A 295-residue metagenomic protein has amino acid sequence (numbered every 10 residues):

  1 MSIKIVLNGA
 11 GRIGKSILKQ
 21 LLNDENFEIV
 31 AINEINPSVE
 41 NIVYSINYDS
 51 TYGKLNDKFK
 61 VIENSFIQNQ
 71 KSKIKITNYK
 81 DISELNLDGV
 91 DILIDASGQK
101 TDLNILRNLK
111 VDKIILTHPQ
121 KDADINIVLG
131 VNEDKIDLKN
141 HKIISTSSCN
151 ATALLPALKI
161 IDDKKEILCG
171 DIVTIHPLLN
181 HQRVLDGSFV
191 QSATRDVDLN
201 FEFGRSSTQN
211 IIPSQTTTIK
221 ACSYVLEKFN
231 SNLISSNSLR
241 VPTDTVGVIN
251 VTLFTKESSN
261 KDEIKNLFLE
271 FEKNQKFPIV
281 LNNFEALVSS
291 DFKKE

Functional and structural regions predicted by a protein language model:
S2-V184, S188-E202: N-terminal Rossmann-like NAD(P) cofactor-binding subdomain of oxidoreductases, focused on the glycine-rich
L18, L155-D162, V173, I219-S223 (+2 more regions): Predominant activation on well-ordered alpha-helical scaffold segments within soluble catalytic domains
K135-D137, S231, S258: Short, glycine- and charge-enriched coil/turn segments that flank and shape catalytic ligand pockets
K165, L226-N230, T255: A broad structural signal for alpha-helix termini and local helix breaks/kinks
F201-P213, R240-F254: Glycine-rich phosphate/diphosphate-binding loops and the adjacent beta-loop-alpha structural elements that coordinate
S214-S238: Oxyanion-binding "anion nests"
S235-V241, V248-E295: C-terminal active-site/capping subdomain that shapes the small-molecule cofactor and substrate pocket of enzyme
